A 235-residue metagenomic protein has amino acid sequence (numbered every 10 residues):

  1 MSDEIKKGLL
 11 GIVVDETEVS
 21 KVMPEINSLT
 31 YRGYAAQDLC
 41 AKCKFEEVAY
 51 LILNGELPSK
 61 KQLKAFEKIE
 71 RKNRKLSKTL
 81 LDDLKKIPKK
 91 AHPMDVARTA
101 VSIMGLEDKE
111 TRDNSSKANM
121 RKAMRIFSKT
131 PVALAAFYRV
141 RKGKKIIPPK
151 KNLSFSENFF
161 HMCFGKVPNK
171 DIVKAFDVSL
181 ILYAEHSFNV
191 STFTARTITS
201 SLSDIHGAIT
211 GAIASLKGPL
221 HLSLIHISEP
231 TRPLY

Functional and structural regions predicted by a protein language model:
M1-K89: An N-terminal structural lobe/cap that precedes and organizes the functional/catalytic core across diverse proteins
M1-T17, S128, A135-R141, N152-H161: Membrane topogenic helices and adjacent juxtamembrane segments
D38-K44, I87-P93, S116-R125, N169-I172 (+2 more regions): Structural motif
K78, D82-F137: Hydrophobic alpha-helical hairpins/lids featuring a short glycine-rich hinge
V132, V140-T210, S215, S228: Accessory "access/gating" subregions that flank catalytic or transport cores
H226-Y235: Single conserved hydrophobic/aromatic residue that forms the stacking wall/gate of nucleotide- or nucleobase-binding
